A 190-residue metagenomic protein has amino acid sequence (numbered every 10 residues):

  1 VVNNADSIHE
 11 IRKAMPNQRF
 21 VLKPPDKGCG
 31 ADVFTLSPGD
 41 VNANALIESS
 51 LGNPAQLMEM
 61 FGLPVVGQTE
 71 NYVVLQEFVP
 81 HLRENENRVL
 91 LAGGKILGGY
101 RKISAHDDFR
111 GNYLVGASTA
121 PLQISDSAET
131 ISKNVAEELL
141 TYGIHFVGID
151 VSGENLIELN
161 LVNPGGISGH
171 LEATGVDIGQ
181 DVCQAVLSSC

Functional and structural regions predicted by a protein language model:
V1, F78, I149: Glycine- and other small-residue-rich loops at beta-strand/loop junctions that grip anionic moieties
V1-I8: FMN-binding flavodoxin-like domain, especially the glycine-rich phosphate-binding loop
N3, S37, R110, G116 (+3 more regions): Generic, ordered loop/turn and secondary-structure boundary motif
D6, K13-V21, P25-E129, V135 (+1 more regions): Phosphate-binding site of ATP-dependent enzymes
Q123-C190: ATP-dependent carboxylate activation and anion-phosphoryl transfer catalytic cores that bind Mg-ATP to form
